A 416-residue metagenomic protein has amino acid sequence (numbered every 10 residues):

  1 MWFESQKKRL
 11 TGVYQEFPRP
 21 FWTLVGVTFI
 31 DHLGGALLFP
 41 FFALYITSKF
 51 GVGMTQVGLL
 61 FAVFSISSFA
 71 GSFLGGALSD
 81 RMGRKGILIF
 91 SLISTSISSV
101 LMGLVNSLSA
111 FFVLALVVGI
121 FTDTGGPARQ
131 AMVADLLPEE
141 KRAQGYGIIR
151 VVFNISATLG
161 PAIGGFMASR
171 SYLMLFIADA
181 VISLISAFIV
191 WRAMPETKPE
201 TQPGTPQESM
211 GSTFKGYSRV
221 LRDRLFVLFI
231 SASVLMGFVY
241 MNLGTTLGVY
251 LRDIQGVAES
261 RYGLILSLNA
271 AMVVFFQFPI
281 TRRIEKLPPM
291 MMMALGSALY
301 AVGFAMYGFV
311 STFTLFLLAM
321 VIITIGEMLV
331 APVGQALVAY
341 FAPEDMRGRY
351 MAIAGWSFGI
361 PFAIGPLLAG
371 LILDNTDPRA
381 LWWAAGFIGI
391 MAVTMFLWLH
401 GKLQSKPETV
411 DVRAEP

Functional and structural regions predicted by a protein language model:
W2-P18, E196-I230, E415-P416: Juxtamembrane intracellular "pre-TM" segments in multi-pass secondary transporters
F41-T55, T245-R261: Short amphipathic helix-loop junctions that connect adjacent transmembrane helices in Major Facilitator Superfamily/SLC
S65-F73, A157-T158, A270-F278, F362-A363: Residue-level signature of mid-helix packing/kink "hotspots" within the transmembrane helices of 12-pass Major
A70-N106: Conserved MFS/SLC helix-loop-helix module at the cytosolic interface between two early adjacent transmembrane helices
S72-G83, F276-P288, L373: Helix-to-loop junctions at the C-terminal end of transmembrane segments in multipass secondary transporters
G86-V100, M291-M306: Structural signature of the two symmetry-related core transmembrane helices
L116-F153: Cytoplasmic helix-loop-helix junction between adjacent transmembrane helices in 12-TM secondary transporters
S169-V181, L371-G389: A membrane-interface helix-boundary motif in multi-pass transporters
